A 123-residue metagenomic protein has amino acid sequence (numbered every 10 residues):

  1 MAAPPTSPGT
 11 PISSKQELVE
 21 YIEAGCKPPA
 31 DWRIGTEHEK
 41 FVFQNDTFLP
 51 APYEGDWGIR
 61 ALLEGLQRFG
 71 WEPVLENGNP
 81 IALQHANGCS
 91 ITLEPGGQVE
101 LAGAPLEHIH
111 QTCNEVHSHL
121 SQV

Functional and structural regions predicted by a protein language model:
M1-V123: Terminal catalytic/cofactor-binding subdomain
